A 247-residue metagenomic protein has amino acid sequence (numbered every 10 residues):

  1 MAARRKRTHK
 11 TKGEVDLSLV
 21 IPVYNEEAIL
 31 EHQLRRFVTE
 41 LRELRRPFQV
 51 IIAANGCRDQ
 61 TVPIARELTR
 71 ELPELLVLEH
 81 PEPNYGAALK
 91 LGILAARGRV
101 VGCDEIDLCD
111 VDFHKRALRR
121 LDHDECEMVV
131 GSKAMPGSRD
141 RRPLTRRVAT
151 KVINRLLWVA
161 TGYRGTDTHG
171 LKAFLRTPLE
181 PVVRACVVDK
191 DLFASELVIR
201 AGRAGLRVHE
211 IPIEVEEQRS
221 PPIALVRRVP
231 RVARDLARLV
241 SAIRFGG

Functional and structural regions predicted by a protein language model:
M1-D16, R35, G162, A185-G247: Hydrophobic helical membrane-anchoring modules
V15-L17, V38-I52, Q60, P73-L76: Short loop->beta transition adjacent to catalytic acidic/histidine clusters or analogous donor-positioning motifs
E26-L41: Short, well-formed alpha-helical segments that are part of the catalytic scaffolds of diverse glycosyltransferases
A28-H32, D59-L68: Acidic helix N-cap motif at the loop->helix transition within catalytic regions of sugar-transfer enzymes
F48-I51, V62-A95: Conserved donor nucleotide-binding strand/loop of the catalytic core
A54-V62, L108: A conserved acidic beta->alpha catalytic loop
H80-A95, V100, D112-D191, Q218-R227 (+2 more regions): Acceptor/aglycone-binding surface of glycosyltransferases and processive sugar-polymer synthases
